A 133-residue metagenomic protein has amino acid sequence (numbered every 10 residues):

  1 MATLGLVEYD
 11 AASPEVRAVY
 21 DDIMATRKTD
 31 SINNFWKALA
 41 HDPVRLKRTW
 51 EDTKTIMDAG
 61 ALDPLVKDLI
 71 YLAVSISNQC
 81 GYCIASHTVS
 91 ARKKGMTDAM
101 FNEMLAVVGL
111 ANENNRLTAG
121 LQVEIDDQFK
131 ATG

Functional and structural regions predicted by a protein language model:
M1-G133: Hydrophobic alpha-helical segments
